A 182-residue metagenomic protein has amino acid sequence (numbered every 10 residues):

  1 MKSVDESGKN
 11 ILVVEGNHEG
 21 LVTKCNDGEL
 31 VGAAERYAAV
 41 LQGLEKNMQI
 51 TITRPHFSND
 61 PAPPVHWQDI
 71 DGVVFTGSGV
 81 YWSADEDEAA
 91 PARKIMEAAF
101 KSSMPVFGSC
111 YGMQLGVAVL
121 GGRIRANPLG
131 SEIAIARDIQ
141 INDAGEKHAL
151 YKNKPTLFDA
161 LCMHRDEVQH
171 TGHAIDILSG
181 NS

Functional and structural regions predicted by a protein language model:
M1-D87, P91-K94, K101-S102: N-terminal beta1-alpha1 cap of cysteine-dependent amidohydrolase-like domains
D5, L44-K46, A118, K154 (+1 more regions): Short, structurally constrained coil/turn elements that cap an alpha-helix or connect an alpha-helix to the following
G16, G121-S182: Pocket-forming structural segment of enzyme catalytic cores
H56, G112-Q114, D166: Catalytic metal-binding/acid-base residues of hydrolase active sites
A62-Q68, L115-V117, Q169-H173: Short loop/helix-cap segments at secondary-structure boundaries that form the rim of catalytic
S78-A144: Cysteine-nucleophile active-site neighborhood
